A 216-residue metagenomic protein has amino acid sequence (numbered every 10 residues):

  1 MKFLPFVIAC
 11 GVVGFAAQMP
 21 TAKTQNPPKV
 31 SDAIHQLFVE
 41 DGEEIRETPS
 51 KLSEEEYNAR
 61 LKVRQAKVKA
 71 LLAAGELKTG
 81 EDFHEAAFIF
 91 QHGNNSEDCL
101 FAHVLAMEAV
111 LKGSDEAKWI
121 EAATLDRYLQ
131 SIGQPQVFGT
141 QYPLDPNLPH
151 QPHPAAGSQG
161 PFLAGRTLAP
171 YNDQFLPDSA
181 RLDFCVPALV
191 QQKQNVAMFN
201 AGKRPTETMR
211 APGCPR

Functional and structural regions predicted by a protein language model:
P5-A16: Bacterial N-terminal signal peptides
A17-T24: Signal peptide processing junction and immediate N-terminal pro/mature segment of secreted/exported proteins
T24-G80, K112, S131-F162, R166 (+4 more regions): N-terminal alpha-helical interaction modules that lie
R64-K67, L71, D82, I89 (+1 more regions): Alpha-helical solenoid repeat scaffolds, predominantly canonical TPR units
V68, A106-M107, K118-A122: Predominantly extracellular beta-rich ligand-binding scaffolds that present long acidic/polar faces for carbohydrate
L77-D82, D98, D115-I120: Structural signature of alpha-solenoid helical repeat junctions
A87, Q91-N95, L129: Short coil/turn linking the two alpha-helices of tandem helical-hairpin repeats
C99-E116, Q141-N147: TPR/TPR-like (Sel1-like) alpha-helical repeat modules
